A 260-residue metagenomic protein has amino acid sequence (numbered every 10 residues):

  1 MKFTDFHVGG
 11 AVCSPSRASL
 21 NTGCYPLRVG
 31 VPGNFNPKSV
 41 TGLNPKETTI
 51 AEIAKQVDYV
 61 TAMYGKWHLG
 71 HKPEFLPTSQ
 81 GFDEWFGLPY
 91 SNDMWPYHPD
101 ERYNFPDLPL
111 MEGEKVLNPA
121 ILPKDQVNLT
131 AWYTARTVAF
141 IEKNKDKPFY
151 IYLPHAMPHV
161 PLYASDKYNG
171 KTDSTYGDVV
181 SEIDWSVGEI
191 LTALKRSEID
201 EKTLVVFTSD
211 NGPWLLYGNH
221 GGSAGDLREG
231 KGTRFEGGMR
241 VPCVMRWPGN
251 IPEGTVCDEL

Functional and structural regions predicted by a protein language model:
M1-L260: Formylglycine-dependent sulfatase
